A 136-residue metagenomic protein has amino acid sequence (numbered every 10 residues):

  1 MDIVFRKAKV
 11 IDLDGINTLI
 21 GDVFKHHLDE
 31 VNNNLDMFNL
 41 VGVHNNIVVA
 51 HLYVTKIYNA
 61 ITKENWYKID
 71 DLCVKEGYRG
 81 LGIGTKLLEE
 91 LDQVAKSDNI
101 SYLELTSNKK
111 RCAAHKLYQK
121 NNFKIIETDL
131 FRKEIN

Functional and structural regions predicted by a protein language model:
I3, K7-E64, D70, E134: Acetyl-CoA-dependent GNAT
A8, L72-V74, S107: Hydrophobic adenine-recognition pocket in adenosine-nucleotide-binding enzymes
I57-N59, G77, K110-C112, N136: Short coil/turn motifs at secondary-structure junctions
K63-W66, L81-G82, I125: Non-catalytic, surface-exposed connector residues within folded enzymatic/regulatory domains
D71-V74, G80-Q93, K116, K120: Conserved acetyl-CoA-binding loop-helix of GNAT-fold acetyltransferases
T85, K109-E127, R132-K133: Conserved active-site alpha-helix within GNAT-family acetyltransferase domains
L88, A95-S107: Conserved GNAT acetyl-CoA-binding A-motif
